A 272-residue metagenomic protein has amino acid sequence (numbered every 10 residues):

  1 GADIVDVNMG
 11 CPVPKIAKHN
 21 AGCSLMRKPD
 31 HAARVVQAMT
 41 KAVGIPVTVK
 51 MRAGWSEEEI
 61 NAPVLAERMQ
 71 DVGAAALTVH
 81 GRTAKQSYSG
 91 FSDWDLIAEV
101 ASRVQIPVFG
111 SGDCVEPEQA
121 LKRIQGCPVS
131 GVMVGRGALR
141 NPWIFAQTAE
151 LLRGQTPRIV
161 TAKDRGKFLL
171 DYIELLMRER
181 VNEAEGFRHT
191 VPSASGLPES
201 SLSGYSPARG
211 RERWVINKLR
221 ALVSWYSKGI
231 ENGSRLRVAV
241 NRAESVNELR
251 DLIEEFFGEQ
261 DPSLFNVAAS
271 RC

Functional and structural regions predicted by a protein language model:
G1-Q70: Active-site entrance/lid segments in N-terminal catalytic domains of soluble metabolic enzymes
I4-V13, D71-G81, V134-G137: Non-cysteine beta-strand/loop elements that form the S-adenosyl-L-methionine
G10-P12, R52-S56, R82-A84, D113-V115 (+1 more regions): Active-site beta-loop-alpha junctions enriched in small/polar residues
P14-H31, R82-W94, R153-T156: Glycine-rich tight-turn/loop motif centered on a GG-T
N20-A21, V49-M51, G81-T83, Q105-I106 (+1 more regions): A short, structure-level motif marking secondary-structure boundaries and short turns
R34, A42-G44, E58-A76, Y88 (+3 more regions): Alpha/beta catalytic cores of nucleotide-metabolism and tRNA/nucleoside-modifying enzymes
